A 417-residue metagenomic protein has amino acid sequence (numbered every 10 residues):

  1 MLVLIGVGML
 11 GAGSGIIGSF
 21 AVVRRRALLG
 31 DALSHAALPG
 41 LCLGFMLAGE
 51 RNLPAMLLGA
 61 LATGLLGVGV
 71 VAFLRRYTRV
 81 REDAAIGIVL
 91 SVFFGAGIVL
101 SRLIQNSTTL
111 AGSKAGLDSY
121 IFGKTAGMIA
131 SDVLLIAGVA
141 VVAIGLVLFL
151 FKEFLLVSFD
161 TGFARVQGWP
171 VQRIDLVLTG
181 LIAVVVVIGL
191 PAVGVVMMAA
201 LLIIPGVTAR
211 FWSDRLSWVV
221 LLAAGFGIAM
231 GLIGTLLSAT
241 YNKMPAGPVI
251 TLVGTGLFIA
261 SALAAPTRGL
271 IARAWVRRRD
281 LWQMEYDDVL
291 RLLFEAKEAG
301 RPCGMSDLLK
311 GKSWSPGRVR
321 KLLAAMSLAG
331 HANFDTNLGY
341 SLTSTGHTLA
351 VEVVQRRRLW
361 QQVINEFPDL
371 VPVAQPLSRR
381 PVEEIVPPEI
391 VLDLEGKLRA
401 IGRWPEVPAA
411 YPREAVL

Functional and structural regions predicted by a protein language model:
M1-G11: Membrane-interfacial amphipathic/re-entrant helices at transmembrane-helix boundaries
L10-G11, G15, L41, F45 (+6 more regions): Hydrophobic core segments of alpha-helical transmembrane domains in multi-pass membrane transport and ion-translocation
A12, H35-A36, L65, S91 (+3 more regions): Hydrophobic alpha-helical segments embedded in the membrane of multi-pass proteins
S19-S34, L38-L110, A209-A223, L237-A246: Short loop segments and helix-boundary regions at transmembrane helix junctions of multi-pass inner-membrane proteins
L90-V147: Transmembrane helix-bundle core of multi-pass membrane transporters and related energy-transducing complexes
I129-A200: Helix-loop-helix "hairpin" substructures at the membrane interface of multi-pass membrane proteins
I250-L292, I390-P412: Membrane-interfacial segments at transmembrane helix termini in multi-pass membrane proteins
A299-L417: Structured cytosolic domains appended to multi-pass membrane proteins
